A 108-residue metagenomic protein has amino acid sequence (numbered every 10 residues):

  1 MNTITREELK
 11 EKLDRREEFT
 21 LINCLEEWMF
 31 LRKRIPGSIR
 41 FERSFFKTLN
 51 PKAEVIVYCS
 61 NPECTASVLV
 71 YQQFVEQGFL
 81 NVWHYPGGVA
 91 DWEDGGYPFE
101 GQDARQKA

Functional and structural regions predicted by a protein language model:
M1-T20, E27-V57, N61-A108: Rhodanese-like catalytic fold shared by cysteine-dependent sulfurtransferases and DSP/PTP-type phosphatases
